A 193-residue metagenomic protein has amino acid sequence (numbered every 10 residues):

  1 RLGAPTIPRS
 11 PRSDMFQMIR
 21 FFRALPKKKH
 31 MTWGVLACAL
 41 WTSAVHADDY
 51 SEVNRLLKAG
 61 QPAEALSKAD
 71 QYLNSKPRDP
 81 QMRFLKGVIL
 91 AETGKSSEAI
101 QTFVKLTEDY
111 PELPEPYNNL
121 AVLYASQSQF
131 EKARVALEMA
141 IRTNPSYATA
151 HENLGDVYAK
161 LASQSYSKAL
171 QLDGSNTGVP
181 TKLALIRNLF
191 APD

Functional and structural regions predicted by a protein language model:
P80-Q81, P114-E115, A148-T149, T177: Helix-start (N-cap) detector for alpha-helical repeat units in TPR-like alpha-solenoids, especially tetratricopeptide
A159-D193: Terminal, low-structured helical/coil segments at or just beyond the last alpha-helical repeat
